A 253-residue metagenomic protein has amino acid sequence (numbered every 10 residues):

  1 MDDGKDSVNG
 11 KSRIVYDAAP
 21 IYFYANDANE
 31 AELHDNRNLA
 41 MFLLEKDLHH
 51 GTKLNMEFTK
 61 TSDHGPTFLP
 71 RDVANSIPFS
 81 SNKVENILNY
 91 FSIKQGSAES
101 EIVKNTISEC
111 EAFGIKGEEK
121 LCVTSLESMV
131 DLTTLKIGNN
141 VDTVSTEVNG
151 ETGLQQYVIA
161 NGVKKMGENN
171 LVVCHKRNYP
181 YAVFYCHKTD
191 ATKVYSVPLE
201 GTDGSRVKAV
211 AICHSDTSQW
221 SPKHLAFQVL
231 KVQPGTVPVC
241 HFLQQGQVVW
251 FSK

Functional and structural regions predicted by a protein language model:
M1-S128: Intrinsic-disorder-preferring feature that marks N-terminal prepro/targeting segments
S81-K253: Folded, disulfide-stabilized extracellular/luminal domains of secretory-pathway proteins
